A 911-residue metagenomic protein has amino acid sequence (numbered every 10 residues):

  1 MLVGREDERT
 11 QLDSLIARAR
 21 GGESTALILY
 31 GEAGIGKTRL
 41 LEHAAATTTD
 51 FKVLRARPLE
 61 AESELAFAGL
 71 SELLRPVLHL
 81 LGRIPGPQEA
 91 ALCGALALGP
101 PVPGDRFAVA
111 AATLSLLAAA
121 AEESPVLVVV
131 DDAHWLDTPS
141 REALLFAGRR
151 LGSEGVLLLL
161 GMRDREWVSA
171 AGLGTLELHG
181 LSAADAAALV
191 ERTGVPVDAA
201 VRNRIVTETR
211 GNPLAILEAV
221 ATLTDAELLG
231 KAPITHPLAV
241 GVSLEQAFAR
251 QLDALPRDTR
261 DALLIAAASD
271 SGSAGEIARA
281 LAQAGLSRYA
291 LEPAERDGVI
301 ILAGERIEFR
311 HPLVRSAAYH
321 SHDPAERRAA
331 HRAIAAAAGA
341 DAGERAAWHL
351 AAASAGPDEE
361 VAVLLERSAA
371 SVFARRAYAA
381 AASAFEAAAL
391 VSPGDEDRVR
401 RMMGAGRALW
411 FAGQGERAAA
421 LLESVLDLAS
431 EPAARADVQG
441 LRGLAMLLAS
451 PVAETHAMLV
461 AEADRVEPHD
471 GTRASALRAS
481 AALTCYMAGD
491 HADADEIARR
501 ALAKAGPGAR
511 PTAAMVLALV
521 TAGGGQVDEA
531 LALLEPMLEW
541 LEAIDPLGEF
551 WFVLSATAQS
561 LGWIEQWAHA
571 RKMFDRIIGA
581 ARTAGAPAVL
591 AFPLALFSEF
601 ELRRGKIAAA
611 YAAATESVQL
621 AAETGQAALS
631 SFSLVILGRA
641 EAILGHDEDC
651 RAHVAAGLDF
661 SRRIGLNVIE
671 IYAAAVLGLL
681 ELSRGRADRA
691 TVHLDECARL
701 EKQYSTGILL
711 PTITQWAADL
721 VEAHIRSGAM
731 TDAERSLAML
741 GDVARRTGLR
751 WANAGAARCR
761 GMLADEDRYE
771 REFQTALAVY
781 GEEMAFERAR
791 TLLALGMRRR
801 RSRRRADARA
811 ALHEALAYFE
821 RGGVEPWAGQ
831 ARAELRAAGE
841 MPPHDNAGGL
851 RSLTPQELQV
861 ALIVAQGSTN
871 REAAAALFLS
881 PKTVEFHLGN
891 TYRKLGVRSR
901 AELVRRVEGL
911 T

Functional and structural regions predicted by a protein language model:
M1-L15, Q856: N-terminal pre-P-loop "Q-motif" helix
E23-S24, L65, G272, L302-G304 (+15 more regions): Alpha-solenoid helical repeat architecture
S24-A26, L40-A45, F51, P125 (+17 more regions): Extended alpha-helical scaffolding segments used for macromolecular assembly and cargo binding
I35, H43, E72, D185-P393 (+5 more regions): Short secondary-structure boundary elements
L40-V126, W135: Conserved phosphate-binding/catalytic loops and adjacent sensor/switch elements of nucleotide-binding enzymes, spanning
A45, A199, G285, Y378-A379 (+3 more regions): Internal alpha-solenoid helical repeat scaffolds
A143-E177: Sensor-1/coupling segment of RecA-like P-loop NTPase cores
R836, P843-T911: Helix-turn-helix DNA-binding segment
